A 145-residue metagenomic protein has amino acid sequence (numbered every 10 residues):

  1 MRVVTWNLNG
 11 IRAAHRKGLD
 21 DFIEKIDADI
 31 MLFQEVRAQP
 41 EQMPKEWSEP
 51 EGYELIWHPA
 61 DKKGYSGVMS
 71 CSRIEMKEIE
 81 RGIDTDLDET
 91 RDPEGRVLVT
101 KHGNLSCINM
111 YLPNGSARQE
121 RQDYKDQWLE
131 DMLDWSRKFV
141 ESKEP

Functional and structural regions predicted by a protein language model:
M1-E49, E54, A60-V68: N-terminal, active-site-proximal structural segment of metallo-dependent hydrolase catalytic domains
H15-R16, P93, M132: Amphipathic coiled-coil/heptad-repeat helices and related helical stalk/stem segments that mediate oligomerization
D21, K25, S70-R73, M110 (+2 more regions): Residue-level signal for well-ordered alpha-helical scaffold segments within enzymatic catalytic domains
A28, M76, E144-P145: Generic structural signal for secondary-structure transition and capping sites
R37, K45-G115: Structured beta-strand-rich core segments of catalytic domains in phosphoester-bond hydrolases
A117, R121: Metal-dependent phosphoester/phosphodiester hydrolase catalytic core
Q122-K143: A long, amphipathic alpha-helix that forms part of the scaffold/cap immediately adjacent to metal-dependent active
